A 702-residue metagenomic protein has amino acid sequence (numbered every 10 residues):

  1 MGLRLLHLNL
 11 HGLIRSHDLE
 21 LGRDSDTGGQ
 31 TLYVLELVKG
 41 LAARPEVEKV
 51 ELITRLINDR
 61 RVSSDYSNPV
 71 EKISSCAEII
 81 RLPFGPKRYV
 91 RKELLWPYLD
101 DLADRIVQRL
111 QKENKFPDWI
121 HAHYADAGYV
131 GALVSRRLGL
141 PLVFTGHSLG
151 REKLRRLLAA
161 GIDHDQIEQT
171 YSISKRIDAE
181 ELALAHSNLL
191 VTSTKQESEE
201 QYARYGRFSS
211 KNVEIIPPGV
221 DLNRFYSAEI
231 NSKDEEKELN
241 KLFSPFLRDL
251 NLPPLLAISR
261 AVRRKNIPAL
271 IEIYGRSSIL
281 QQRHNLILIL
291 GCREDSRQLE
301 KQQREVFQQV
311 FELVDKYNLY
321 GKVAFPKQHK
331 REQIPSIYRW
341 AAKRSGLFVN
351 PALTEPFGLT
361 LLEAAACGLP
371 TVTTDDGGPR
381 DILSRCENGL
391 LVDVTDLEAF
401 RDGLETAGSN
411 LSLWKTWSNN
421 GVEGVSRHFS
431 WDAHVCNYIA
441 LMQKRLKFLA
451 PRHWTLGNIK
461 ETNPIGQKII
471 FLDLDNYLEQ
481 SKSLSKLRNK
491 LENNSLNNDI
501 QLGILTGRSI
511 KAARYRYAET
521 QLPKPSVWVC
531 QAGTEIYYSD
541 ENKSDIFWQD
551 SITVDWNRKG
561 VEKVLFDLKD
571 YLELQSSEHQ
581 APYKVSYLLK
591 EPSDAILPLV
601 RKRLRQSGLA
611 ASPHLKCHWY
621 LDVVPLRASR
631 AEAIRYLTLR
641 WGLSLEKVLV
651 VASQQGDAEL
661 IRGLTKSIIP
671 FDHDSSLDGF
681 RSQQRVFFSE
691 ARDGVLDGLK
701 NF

Functional and structural regions predicted by a protein language model:
M1-L362, A366-A450, W454: Catalytic cores of nucleotide-sugar-dependent glycosyltransferases that transfer UDP/GDP/TDP-activated
E113, A183, A341, N463 (+2 more regions): Structural alpha-helical scaffold elements that stabilize or flank donor/cofactor-binding regions in carbohydrate
A122, F144, T192-S193, T373 (+4 more regions): Short beta-strand scaffold positions
I465-S483, I661: Asp-based phosphoryl-transfer active-site loop
K486-S577: Active-site phosphate-binding/coordination module
R508-V527, E591-S612: Substrate-recognition/cap helix-loop segment adjacent to the acidic, metal-dependent catalytic center of Asp-based
Q531, Y537-I546, D550-S551, S612-L645: Substrate-recognition "cap/lid" segment bordering the active-site pocket of phosphatases
V624, A631-F702: Mg2+-dependent phosphoryl-transfer enzymes with acidic/Ser/Thr/Gly-rich catalytic loops
